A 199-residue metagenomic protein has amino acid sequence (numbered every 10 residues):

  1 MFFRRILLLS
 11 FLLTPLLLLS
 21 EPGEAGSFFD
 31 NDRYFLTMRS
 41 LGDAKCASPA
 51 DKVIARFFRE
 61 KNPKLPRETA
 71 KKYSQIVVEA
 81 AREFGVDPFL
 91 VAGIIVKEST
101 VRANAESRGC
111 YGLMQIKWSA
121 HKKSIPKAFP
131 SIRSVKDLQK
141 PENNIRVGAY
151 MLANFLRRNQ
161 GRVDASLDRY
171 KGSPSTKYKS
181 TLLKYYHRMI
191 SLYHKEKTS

Functional and structural regions predicted by a protein language model:
M1-L8: Bacterial N-terminal signal peptides that target proteins for export
L9-L17: Bacterial N-terminal signal peptides
L17-A25: Sec/Tat signal peptide C-region and signal peptidase I cleavage site
S27-S199: Catalytic glycan-binding domains that act on GlcNAc-containing polysaccharides
